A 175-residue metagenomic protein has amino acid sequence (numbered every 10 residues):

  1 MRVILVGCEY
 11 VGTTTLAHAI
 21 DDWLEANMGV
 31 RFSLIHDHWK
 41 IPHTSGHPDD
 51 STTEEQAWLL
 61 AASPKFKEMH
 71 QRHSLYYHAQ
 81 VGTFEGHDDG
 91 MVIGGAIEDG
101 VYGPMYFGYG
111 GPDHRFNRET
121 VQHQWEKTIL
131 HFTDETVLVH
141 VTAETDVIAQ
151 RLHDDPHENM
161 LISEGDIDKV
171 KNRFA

Functional and structural regions predicted by a protein language model:
R2: Walker A (P-loop) ATP-phosphate-binding motif of ABC ATPase nucleotide-binding domains
L5: Hydrophobic anchor at the beta1->P-loop junction of P-loop NTPases
E9: The conserved Walker
T13-T14: Walker A/P-loop
H18-D88, Y102-M105: Conserved substrate/cofactor phosphate-moiety recognition/catalytic segment in nucleotide-dependent phosphotransferases
H36-K40, M91-F107, V141-T145: Short loop/turn segments at strand-loop or loop-helix junctions that form parts of catalytic or ligand-binding pockets
E85-G90, E135-V137: Loop/turn-to-beta-strand initiation segments
Y102-F174: A glycine- and Lys/Arg-enriched "phosphate-lid" helix/loop adjacent to the NTP-binding pocket of small-molecule kinases
